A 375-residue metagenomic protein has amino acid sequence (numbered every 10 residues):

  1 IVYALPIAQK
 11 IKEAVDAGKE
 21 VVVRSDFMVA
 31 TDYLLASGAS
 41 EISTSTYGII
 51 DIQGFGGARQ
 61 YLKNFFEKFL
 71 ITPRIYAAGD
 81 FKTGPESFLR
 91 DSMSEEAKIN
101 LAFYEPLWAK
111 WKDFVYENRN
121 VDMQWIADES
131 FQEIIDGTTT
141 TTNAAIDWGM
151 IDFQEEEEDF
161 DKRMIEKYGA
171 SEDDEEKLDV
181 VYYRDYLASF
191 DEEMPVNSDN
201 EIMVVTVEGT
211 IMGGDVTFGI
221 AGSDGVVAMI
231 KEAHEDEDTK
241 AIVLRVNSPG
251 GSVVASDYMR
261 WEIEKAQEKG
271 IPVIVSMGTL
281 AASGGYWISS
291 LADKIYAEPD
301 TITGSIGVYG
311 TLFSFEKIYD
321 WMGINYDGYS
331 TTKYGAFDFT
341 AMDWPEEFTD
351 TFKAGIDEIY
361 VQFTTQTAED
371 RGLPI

Functional and structural regions predicted by a protein language model:
I1-Q124, D128-T139, I165-P272, L280-R371: Small-residue-centered hinge/linker elements
G48, E156-E158: Beta->alpha turn/N-cap motifs
A145: Short, contiguous alpha-helical
E158-E166: A ligand-binding cleft/hinge motif common to bilobed small-molecule-binding domains
P374-I375: Short, intrinsically disordered, charge-balanced linker/junction segments flanking boundaries in proteins
